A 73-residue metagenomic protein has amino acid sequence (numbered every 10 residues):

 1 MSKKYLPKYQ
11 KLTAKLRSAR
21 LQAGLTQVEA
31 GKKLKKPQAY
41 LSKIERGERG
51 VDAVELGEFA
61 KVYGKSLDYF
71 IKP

Functional and structural regions predicted by a protein language model:
M1-Q22: A short, Lys/Arg-rich alpha-helix, primarily the initiator
R17, V28, G57: Residues within the helices of the helix-turn-helix
R20, G31, A60: The alpha-helix within a helix-turn-helix
G24-K43: Short alpha-helical DNA-recognition segment
K35, V54-Y69: DNA major-groove recognition helix of helix-turn-helix/homeodomain DNA-binding modules
K72: Phosphate-coordinating loops and pocket residues in cytosolic domains that bind phosphorylated ligands
